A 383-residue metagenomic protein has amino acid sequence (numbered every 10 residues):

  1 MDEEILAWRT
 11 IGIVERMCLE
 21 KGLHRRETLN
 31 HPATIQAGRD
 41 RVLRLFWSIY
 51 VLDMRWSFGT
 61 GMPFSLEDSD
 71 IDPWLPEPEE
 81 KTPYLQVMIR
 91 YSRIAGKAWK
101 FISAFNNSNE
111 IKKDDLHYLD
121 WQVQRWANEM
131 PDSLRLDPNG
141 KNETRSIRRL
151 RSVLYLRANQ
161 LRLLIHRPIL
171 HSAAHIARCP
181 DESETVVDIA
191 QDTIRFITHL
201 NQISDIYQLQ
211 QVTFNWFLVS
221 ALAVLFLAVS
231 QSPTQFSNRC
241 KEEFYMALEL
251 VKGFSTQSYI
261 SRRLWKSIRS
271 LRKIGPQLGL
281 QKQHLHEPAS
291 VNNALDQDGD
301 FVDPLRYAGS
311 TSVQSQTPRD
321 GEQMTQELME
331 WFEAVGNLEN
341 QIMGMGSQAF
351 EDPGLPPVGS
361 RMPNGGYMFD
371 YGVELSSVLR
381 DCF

Functional and structural regions predicted by a protein language model:
M1-F383: Long, polar/charge-rich, low-hydrophobicity segments
